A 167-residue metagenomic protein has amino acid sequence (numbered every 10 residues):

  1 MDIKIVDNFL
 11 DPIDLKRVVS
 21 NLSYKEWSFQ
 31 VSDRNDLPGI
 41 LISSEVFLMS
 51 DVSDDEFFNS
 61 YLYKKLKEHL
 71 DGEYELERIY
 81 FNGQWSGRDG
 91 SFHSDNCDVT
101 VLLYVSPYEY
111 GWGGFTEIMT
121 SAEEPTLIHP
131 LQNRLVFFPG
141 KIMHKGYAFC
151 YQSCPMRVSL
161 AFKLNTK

Functional and structural regions predicted by a protein language model:
M1-E73, Q84: Non-heme Fe(II)/2-oxoglutarate
S60-K167: Catalytic core of non-heme Fe(II) oxygenases with the double-stranded beta-helix
